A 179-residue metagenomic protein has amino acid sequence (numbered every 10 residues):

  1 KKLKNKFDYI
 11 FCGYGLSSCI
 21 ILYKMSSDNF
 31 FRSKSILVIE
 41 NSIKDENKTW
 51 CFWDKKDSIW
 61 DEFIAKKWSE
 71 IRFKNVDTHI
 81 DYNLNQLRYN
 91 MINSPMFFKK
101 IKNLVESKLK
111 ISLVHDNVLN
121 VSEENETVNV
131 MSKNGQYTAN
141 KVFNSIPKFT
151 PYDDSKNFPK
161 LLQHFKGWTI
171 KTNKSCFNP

Functional and structural regions predicted by a protein language model:
K2-S17, L37: Beta1/beta-strand and adjacent pyrophosphate-binding region of the FAD-binding site in flavoprotein oxidoreductases
K4-K6, S33, T127, T138-A139: A general structural motif
Y14, K24, D28, K108-P179: Predominantly flavin-linked oxidoreductase catalytic cores and closely associated redox partners
S17, K44, F149: Conserved Rossmann-like nucleotide-cofactor binding loop
I20, K24-H79, M96: N-terminal FAD cofactor-binding segment of flavoenzymes
F30-S35, N103-I111: Short, solvent-exposed loop/edge-beta patches enriched in aromatic
V76, L84-N85, V114-D116: Conserved beta-strand termini and adjacent loop/short-helix elements that scaffold enzyme active sites in alpha/beta
Y82-N103, S145: Short beta-strand to alpha-helix junction loop
